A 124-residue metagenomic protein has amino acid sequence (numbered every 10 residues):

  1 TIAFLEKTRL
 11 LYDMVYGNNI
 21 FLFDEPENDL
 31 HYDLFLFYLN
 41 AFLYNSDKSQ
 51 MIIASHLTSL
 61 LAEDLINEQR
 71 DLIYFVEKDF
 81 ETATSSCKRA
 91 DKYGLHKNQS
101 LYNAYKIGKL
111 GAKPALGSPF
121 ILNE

Functional and structural regions predicted by a protein language model:
T1-A115: Switch/communication elements of ASCE P-loop NTPase nucleotide-binding domains
K113-E124: Charge-biased C-terminal accessory regions appended to nucleic-acid-, cytoskeletal NTPase
